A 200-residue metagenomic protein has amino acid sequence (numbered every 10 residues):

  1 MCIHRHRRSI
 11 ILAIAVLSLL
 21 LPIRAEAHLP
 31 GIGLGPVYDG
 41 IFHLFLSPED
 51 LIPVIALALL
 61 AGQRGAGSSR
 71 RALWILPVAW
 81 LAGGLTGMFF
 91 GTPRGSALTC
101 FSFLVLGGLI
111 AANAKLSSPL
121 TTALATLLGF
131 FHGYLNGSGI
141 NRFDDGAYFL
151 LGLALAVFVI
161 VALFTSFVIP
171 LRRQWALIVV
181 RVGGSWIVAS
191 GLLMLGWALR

Functional and structural regions predicted by a protein language model:
C2-R200: Membrane metalloprotein/metal-transporter helix-bundle signature
